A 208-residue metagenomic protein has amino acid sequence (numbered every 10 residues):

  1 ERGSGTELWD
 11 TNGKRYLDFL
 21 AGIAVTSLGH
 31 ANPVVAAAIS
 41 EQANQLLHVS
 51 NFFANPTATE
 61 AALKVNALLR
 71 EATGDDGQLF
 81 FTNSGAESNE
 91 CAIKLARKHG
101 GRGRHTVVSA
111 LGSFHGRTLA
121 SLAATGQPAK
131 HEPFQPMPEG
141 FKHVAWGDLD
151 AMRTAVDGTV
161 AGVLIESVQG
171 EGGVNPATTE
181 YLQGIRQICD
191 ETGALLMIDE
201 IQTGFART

Functional and structural regions predicted by a protein language model:
E1-S4: Short, small/polar residue-rich loop motifs at catalytic or cofactor-binding pockets
D10-T11: Short, acidic, Ser/Thr-enriched surface-loop or helix-capping motifs
R15-R102, V108: Glycine-rich loop-to-alpha-helix module at the N-terminal edge of alpha/beta enzyme cores
V25-S27, G170-G173, T203-F205: Short, small-residue-enriched loops and turns at beta-alpha junctions that line or gate enzyme active sites
N66, R97, L182-T192: Surface-exposed amphipathic alpha-helices with a cationic face
R104, E191-A194: A short helix->loop->beta-strand "cap" motif at the edges of active sites that frequently abuts
G112-Q169, G173-E180, Q187, E191: PLP-dependent aminotransferase-class I/II
D199: Glycine-centered flexible beta-alpha turn that most often forms the glycine-rich phosphate-binding loop
